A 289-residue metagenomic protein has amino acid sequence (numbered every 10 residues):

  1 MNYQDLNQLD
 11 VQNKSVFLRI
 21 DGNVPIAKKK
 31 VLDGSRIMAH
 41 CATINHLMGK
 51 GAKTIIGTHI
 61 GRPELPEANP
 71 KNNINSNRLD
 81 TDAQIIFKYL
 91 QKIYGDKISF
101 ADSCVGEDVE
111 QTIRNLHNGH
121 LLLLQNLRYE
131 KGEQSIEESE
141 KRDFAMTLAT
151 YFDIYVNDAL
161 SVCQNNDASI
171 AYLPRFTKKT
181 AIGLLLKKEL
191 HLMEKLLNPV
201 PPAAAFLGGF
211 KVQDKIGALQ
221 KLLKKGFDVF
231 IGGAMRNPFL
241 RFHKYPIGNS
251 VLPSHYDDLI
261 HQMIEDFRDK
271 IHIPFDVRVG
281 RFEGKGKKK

Functional and structural regions predicted by a protein language model:
M1-K289: Active-site loop-to-helix "anion-binding N-cap" substructures in soluble metabolic enzymes
